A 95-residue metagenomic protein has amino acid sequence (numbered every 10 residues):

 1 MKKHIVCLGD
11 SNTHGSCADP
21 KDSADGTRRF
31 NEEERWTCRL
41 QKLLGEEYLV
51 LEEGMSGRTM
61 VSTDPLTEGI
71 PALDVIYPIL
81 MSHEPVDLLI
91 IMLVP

Functional and structural regions predicted by a protein language model:
K2-V6, H14-P95: Conserved SGNH/GDSL esterase-like catalytic core that processes O-acyl groups on lipids and polysaccharides
D10: Active-site glycine-centered loops adjacent to acidic/histidine catalytic or metal-binding residues that shape
